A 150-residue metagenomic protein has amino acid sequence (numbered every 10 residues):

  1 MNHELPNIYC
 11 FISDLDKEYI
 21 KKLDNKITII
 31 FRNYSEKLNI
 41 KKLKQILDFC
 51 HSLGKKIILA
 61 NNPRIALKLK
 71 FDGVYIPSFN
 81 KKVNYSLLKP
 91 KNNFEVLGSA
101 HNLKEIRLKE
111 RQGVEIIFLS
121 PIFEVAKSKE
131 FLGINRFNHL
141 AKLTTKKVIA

Functional and structural regions predicted by a protein language model:
M1-N84, K89-I116, L132, T145-K146: Conserved N-terminal beta1-alpha1 strand-loop-helix module at the mouth
E115-A150: Active-site/ligand-binding-proximal alpha/beta "capping" segment
